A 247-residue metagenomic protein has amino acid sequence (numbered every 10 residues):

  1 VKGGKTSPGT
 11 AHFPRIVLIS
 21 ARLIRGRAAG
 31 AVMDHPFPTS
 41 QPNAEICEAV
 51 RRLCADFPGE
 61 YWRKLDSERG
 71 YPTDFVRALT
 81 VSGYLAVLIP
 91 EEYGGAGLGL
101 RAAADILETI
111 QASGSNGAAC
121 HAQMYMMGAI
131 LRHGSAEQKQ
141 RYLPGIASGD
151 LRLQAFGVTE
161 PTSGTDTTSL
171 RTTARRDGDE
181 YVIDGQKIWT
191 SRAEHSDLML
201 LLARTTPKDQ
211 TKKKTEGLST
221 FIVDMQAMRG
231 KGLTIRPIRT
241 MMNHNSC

Functional and structural regions predicted by a protein language model:
G4-K5, H12, I16-H121, R141 (+1 more regions): Amphipathic, small/basic residue-rich leader segments at the start of a protein or domain
C54, I106, S135, F156 (+2 more regions): Buried hydrophobic positions in well-ordered alpha/beta secondary-structure cores of metabolic enzymes
A118-E137, G164: N-terminal glycine-rich flavin-associated loop
G149-V158: A short, Trp-centered hydrophobic/proline-enriched beta-strand micro-motif
T159-S163, I188-W189, I238-M241: Short, solvent-exposed loop/turn elements at beta->coil junctions and helix N-caps that rim active or binding pockets
S169, R229-C247: Flexible, small-/acidic-enriched active-site or ligand-binding loops
T172-R175: A structural signal for short hydrophobic beta-strand segments in well-ordered beta-sheet cores
E180, Q186-T234: A short core secondary-structure module
